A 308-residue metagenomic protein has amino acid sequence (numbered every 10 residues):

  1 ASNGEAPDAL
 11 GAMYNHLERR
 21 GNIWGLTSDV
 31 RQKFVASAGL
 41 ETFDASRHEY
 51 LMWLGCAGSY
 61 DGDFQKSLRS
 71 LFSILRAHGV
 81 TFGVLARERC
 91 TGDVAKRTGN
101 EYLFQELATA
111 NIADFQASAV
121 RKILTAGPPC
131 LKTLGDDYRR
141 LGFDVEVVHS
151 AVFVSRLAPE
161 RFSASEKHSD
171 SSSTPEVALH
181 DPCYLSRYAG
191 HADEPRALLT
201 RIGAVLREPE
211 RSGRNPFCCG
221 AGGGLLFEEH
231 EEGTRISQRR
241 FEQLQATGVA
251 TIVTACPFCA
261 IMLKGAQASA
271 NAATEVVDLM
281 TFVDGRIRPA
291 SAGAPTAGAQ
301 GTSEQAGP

Functional and structural regions predicted by a protein language model:
A1-E18, E106, A110, E146 (+4 more regions): Ferredoxin-type iron-sulfur electron-transfer modules in oxidoreductases and energy-metabolism complexes
A1-N3, E101, D136, G190-H191 (+3 more regions): Iron-sulfur (Fe-S) cluster-binding segments and ferredoxin-like electron-carrier domains, especially [2Fe-2S]
A1-T133, D137-G142, L157: Iron-sulfur-cluster electron-transfer modules
A45-Y50, S171-V177: A short, charged/proline- and glycine-enriched loop that marks the coil->beta-strand transition at the N-terminal
G55-S59, R87-T98, T125-T133, D181-A189 (+2 more regions): Local cysteine-cluster metal-coordination motifs and their immediate loop/turn environment, predominantly Fe-S cluster
A77-R87, A117-S118, A204-F217, R239-T251: Immediate flanking context of iron-sulfur cluster ligation sites
F143-E166, R211-R214, A268-G298, E304-G307: Short, flexible loop segments at boundaries between secondary-structure elements
P159-F162, V177-E229: Redox- and metal-dependent alpha/beta enzyme cores, enriched for Fe-S-associated oxidoreductases and cofactor-handling
